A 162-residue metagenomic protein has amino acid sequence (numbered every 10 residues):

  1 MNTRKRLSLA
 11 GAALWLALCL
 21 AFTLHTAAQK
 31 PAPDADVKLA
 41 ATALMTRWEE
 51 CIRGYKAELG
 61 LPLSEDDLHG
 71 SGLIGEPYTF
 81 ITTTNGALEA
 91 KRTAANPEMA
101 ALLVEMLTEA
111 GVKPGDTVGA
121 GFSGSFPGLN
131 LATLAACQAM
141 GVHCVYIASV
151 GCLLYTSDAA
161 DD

Functional and structural regions predicted by a protein language model:
M1-K5: Short, Lys/Arg-rich N-terminal segment immediately upstream of the first membrane anchor
L9-L24: Hydrophobic membrane-insertion alpha-helices, especially the h-region of bacterial N-terminal signal peptides
L16-L20, A95, M99-L103, L129: General structural feature for long, well-ordered alpha-helical segments within catalytic domains of soluble enzymes
A28-A40: Ser/Thr/Pro/Gly-rich low-complexity linker/stalk segments immediately outside membranes or between
A43-N96: N-terminal, Lys/Arg-enriched amphipathic/low-complexity engagement segments that precede the first folded domain
A87-G111: N-terminal glycine-/serine-/threonine-rich phosphate-binding loop
A110, D116-G151: Membrane-embedded segments
Y155-D162: Conserved small/polar residues in nucleotide/adenosyl-binding loops
